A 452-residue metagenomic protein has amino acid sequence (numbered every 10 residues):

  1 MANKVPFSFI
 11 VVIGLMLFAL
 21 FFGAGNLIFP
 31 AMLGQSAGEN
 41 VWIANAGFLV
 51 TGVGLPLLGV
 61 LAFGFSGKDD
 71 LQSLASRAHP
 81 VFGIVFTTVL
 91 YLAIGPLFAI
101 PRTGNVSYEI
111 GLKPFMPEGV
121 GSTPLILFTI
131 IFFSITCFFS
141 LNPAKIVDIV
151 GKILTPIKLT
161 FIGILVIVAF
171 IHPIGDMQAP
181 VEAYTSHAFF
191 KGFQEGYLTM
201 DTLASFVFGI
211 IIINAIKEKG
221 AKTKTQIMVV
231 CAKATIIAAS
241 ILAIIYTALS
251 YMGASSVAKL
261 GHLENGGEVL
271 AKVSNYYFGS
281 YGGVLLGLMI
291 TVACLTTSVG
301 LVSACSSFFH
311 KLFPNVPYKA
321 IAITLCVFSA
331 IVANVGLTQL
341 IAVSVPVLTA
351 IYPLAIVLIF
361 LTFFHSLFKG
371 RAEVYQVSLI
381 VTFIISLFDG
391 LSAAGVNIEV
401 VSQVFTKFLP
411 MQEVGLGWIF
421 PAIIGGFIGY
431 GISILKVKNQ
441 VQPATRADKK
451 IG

Functional and structural regions predicted by a protein language model:
V11-F22, V168-G175, Y184-L249, L285-C294 (+2 more regions): Hydrophobic, membrane-embedded alpha-helices of multi-pass small-molecule transporters
G54, L58, I157-A169, A204 (+3 more regions): Selective recognition of specific alpha-helical transmembrane segments in multi-pass small-molecule
F65-S73, F133-L154, E218-A221, I331-V343 (+1 more regions): Membrane-water interface regions at transmembrane-helix termini and the short interhelical loops of multi-pass membrane
D70-S76, I245-L295, V302, K311 (+1 more regions): TM-loop-TM module centered on a large, flexible mid-protein loop between adjacent transmembrane helices in multi-pass
P96, I100, L159-Y184, T202-L203 (+3 more regions): Hydrophobic alpha-helical segments and their helix-loop junctions in multi-pass secondary transporters
S140-A169, V345-I356, Y375-I385: Membrane-interface loop-to-helix entry segments
N142-I153, F189-G192, I212-I241, A258-A271 (+1 more regions): Hydrophobic, small-residue-rich membrane helices and short re-entrant helix-turn-helix hairpins that build
H172, R371-G452: A generic transmembrane alpha-helix motif of multi-pass inner-membrane proteins
